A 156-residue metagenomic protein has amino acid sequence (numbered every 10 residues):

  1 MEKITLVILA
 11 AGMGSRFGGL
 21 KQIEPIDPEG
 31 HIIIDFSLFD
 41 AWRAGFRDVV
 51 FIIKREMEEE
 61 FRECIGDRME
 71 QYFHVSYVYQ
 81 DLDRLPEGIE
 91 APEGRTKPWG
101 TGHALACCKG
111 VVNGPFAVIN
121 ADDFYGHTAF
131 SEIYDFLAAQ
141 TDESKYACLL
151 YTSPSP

Functional and structural regions predicted by a protein language model:
E2-G66, V75, S131: N-terminal glycine-rich phosphate-binding loop and ensuing alpha1 helix
G14, F124-G126: A short, conserved beta-strand element in the Rossmann-like catalytic core that flanks the donor/metal-binding loop
I34, C108, D122: Residue-level signal for inorganic ion chemistry
D48-I52, N120, A147-L150: Short catalytic-loop micro-motif centered on adjacent basic/acidic residues
M69-G114: Short phosphate-binding loop-to-helix
P115-D122: Short beta-strand-to-loop acidic/aromatic patch adjacent to the donor-nucleotide binding site
F130-L150: Conserved donor-nucleotide/metal-binding helix-loop-beta segment in metal-dependent transferases, i.e., the alpha-helix
Y151-P156: Conserved small/polar residues in nucleotide/adenosyl-binding loops
